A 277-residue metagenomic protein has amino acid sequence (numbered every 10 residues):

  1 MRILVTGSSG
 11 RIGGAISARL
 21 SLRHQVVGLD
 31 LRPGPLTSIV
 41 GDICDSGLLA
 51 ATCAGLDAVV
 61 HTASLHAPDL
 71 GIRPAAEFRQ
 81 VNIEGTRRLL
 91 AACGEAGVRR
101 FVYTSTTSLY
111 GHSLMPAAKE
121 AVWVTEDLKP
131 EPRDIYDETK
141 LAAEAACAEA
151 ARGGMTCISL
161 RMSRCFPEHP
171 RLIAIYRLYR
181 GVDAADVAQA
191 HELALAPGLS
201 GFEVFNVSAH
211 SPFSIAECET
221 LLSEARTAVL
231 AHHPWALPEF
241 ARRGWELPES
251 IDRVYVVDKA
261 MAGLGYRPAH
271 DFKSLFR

Functional and structural regions predicted by a protein language model:
I3-L22: N-terminal Rossmann NAD(P)H-binding glycine-rich loop of SDR-like oxidoreductase domains
L31-D45: Rossmann-fold cofactor-recognition segment
I43-V81, A92: NAD(P)H-binding glycine-rich loop region in Rossmannoid oxidoreductase-like domains and their noncatalytic homologs
R79-T86, V102-S105, T139-K140, R180: Short alpha-helix in the Rossmann-fold core of NAD(P)-dependent oxidoreductases
Q80, L114-C157: Catalytic helix-loop patch of NAD(P)-dependent Rossmann-fold dehydrogenases
R88-E131: Conserved Rossmann-fold NAD(P)-dependent oxidoreductase catalytic core, especially the SDR/UDP-sugar
L141, G153-M155, P167-R177, A184 (+2 more regions): Glycine/proline-rich active-site loop of Rossmann-fold NAD(P)-dependent oxidoreductases
A190-G263: Mid/C-terminal beta-alpha module of Rossmann-like enzyme folds, strongest in SDR-family dehydrogenases/epimerases
